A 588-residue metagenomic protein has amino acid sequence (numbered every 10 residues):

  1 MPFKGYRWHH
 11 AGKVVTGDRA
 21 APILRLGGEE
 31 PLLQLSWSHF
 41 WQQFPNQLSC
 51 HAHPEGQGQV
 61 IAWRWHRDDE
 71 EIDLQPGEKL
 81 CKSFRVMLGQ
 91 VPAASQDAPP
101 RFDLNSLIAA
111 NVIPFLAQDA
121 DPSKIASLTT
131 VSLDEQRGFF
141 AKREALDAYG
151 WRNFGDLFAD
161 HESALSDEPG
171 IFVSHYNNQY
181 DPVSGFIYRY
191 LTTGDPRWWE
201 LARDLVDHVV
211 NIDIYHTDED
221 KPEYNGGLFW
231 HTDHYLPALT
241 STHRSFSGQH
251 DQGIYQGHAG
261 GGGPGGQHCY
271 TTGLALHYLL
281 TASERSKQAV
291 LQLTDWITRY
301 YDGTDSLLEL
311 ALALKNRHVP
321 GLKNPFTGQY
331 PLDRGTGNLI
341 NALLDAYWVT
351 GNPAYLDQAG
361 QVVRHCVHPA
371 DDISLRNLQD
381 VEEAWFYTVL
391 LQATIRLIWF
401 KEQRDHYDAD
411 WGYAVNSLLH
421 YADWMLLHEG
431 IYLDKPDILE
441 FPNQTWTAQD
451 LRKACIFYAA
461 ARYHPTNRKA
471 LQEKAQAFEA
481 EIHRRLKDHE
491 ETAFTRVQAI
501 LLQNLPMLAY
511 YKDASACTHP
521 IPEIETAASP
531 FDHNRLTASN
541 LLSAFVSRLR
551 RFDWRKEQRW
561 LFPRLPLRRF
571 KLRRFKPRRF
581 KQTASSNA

Functional and structural regions predicted by a protein language model:
M1-D423, G430-D434, A448, T466-R485 (+1 more regions): Catalytic cores of extracellular degradative/oxidative enzymes
F3, H9, A21, A448 (+5 more regions): General helical secondary-structure elements
D195, S283, N352, P465-R468 (+4 more regions): Intrinsic-disorder/low-complexity, polar/charged segments
V381-Q392, E440-Y458, E491-M507: Amphipathic alpha-helical protein-interaction segments enriched in hydrophobic
K435-L439: PEST-like, phosphorylation-prone intrinsically disordered regulatory regions
S515-A588: Membrane-proximal basic amphipathic "stem/tether" segments
